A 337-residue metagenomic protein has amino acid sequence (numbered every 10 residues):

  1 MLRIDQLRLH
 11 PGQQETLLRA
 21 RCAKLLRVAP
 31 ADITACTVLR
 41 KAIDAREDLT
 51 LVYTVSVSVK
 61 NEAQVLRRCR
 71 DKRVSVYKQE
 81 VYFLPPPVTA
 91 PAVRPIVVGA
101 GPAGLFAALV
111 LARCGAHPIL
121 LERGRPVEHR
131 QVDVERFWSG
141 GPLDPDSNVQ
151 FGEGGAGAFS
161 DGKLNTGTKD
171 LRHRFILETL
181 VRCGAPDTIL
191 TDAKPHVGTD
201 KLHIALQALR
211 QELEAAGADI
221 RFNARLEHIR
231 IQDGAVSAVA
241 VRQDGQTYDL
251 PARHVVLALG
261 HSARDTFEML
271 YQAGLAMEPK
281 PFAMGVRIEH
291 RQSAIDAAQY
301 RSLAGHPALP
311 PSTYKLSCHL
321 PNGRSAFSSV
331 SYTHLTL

Functional and structural regions predicted by a protein language model:
L2-R8, G12, T16-V93: Extreme N-terminal leader/targeting segments of oxidoreductases
R46-D48, E135-D219, A224-R225, L275 (+2 more regions): Conserved N-terminal/central alpha/beta ligand/cofactor-binding core
R94-L120: N-terminal Rossmann-like FAD-binding beta1-loop-alpha1 element of flavoenzymes
A116-F137: Glycine-rich FAD pyrophosphate-binding loop
F222-A235: A conserved short coil-to-beta-strand element within the FAD-binding core of flavoproteins
Q246-H254: Core beta-strand elements of the Rossmann-like FAD/NAD(P) dinucleotide-binding domain in flavoenzyme oxidoreductases
L257-A304: Glycine-rich loop(s) and the adjacent beta-strand/alpha-helix scaffold that form part
T333-L337: Conserved small/polar residues in nucleotide/adenosyl-binding loops
